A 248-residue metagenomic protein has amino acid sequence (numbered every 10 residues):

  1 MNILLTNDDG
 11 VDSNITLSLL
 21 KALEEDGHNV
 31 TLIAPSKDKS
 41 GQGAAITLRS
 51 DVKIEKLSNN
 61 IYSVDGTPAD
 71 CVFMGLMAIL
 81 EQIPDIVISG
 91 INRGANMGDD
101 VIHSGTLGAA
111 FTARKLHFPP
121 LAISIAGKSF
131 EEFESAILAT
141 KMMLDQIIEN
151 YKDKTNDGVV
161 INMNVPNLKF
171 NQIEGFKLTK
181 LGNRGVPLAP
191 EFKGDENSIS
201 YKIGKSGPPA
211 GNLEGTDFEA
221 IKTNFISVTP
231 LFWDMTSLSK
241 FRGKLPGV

Functional and structural regions predicted by a protein language model:
I3-T6, S13-A78, Q82-I83: A cross-family phosphate/adenosyl-ligand binding-site feature
D9, D38, T67-P68, N92-A95 (+2 more regions): Short glycine-rich anion-binding loops that position phosphate/pyrophosphate groups of nucleotides and phosphorylated
T31-I33, Y62, P119-I123, I161-M163 (+1 more regions): Hydrophobic/aromatic beta-strand patches that form the interior of the parallel beta-sheet core in alpha/beta enzyme
M77-E81, A110-P119: Alpha-helix C-terminal capping segments
S89: Redox-cofactor binding/interface segments in oxidoreductases and associated redox assembly factors
A95-S104: Glycine/threonine-rich flexible loop motifs
L121-I147: Short, glycine-/small-residue-rich phosphate/pyrophosphate-handling segment
N150-D157, N162, P166-V248: C-terminal accessory domains and tails appended to enzymatic cores
